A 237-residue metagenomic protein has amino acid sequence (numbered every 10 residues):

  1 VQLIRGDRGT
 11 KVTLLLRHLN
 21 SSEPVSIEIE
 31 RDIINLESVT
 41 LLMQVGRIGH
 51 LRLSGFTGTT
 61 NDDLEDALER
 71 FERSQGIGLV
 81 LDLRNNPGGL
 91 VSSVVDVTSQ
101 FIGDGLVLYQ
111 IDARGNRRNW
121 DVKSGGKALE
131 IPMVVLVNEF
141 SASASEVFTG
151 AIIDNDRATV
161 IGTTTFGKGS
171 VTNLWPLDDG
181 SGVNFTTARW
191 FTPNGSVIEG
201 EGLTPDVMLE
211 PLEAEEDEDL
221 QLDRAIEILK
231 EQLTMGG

Functional and structural regions predicted by a protein language model:
V1-W175: Cleft-lining beta-strand/loop regions that shape enzyme active-site pockets
N20-E23, E213-D217: Short, glycine- and charge-enriched coil/turn segments that flank and shape catalytic ligand pockets
L177-D179, N184-A188: Short acidic, Pro/Gly- and aromatic-enriched capping/linker segments at domain boundaries
T192: Short, acidic, Ser/Thr-enriched surface-loop or helix-capping motifs
I198-E201, M208, A214-G237: Conserved functional hotspot residues or short segments at active or partner-binding sites across diverse domains
